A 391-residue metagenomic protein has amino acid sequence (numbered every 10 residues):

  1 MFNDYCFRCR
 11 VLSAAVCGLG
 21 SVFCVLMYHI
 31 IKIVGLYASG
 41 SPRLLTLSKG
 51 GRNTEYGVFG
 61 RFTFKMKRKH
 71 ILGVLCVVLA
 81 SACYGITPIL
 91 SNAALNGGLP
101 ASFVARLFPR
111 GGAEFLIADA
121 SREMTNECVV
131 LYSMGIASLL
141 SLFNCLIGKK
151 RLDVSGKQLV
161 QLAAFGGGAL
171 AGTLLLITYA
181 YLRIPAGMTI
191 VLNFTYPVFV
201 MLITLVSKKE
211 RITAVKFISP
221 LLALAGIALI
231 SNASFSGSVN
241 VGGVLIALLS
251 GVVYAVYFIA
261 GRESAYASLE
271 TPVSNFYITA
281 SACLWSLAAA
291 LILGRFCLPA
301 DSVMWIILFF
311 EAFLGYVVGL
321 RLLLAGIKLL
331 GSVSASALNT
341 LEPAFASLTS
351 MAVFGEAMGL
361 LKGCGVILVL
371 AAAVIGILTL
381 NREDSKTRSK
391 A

Functional and structural regions predicted by a protein language model:
D4-C6, K32, R43-T46, G50 (+4 more regions): Glycine-/small-residue-enriched transmembrane alpha-helix faces in small-molecule transporters and effluxers
K69-V74, E123-E127, L131, V154-V160 (+3 more regions): Juxtamembrane helix-entry segments on the extracytoplasmic side of multipass membrane proteins
C83-I86, C145-T189, N193, L229 (+1 more regions): Specific transmembrane alpha-helical segments of multi-pass solute transporters/efflux pumps, especially DMT/EamA
A94, V129, A180, V206-K208 (+6 more regions): Hydrophobic/aromatic residues within transmembrane alpha-helices of multi-pass small-molecule transporters
N96-G172, P197-I203, V252-A260, F276-G294 (+2 more regions): Transmembrane alpha-helices of multi-pass small-molecule transport proteins
L131-Y132, L170, L174, T189-T195 (+2 more regions): Helix-helix packing/entry segments at the starts of transmembrane helices
S141, I203, I212-N232, T340 (+1 more regions): Hydrophobic transmembrane alpha-helices of multi-pass small-molecule transport proteins
K157-A164, I212-A223, V244, L269-I278: Cytoplasmic-side transmembrane-helix entry/capping segments in multi-pass membrane proteins
